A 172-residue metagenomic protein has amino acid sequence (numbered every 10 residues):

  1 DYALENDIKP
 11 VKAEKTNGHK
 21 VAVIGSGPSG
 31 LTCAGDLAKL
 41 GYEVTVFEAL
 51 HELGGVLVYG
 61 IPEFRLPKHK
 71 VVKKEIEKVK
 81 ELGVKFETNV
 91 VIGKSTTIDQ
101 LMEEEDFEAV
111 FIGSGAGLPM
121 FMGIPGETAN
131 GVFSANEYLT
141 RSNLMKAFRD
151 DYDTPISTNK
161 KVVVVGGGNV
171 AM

Functional and structural regions predicted by a protein language model:
D1-A13, S142-N143, R149: Ferredoxin-type iron-sulfur electron-transfer modules in oxidoreductases and energy-metabolism complexes
K20-F47, E87-M102, S114, L118-M120 (+1 more regions): Rossmann-like dinucleotide/flavin-binding elements
G35-D36, V58-Y59, M122-G126: Short amphipathic alpha-helical segments
Y42-V58: Glycine-rich FAD pyrophosphate-binding loop
G60-T88, E127-S142: N-terminal glycine-rich dinucleotide-binding loop that anchors FAD/FMN and/or NAD(P) in oxidoreductases
F107-E108: Local beta-strand N-terminus motif with an aromatic residue
F111: N-terminal Rossmann-like NAD(P) cofactor-binding module of classical short-chain dehydrogenase/reductase
S114-T128, V132-F133: Flavin (primarily FAD) binding-site architecture
